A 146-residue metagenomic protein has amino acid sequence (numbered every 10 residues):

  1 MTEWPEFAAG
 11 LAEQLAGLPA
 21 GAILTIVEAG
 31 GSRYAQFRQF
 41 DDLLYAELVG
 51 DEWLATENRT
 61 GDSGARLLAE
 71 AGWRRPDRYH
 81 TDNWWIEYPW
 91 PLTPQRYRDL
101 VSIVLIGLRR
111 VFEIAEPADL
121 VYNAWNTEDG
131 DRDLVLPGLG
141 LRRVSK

Functional and structural regions predicted by a protein language model:
M1-L48: Long, contiguous N-terminal structural blocks used for assembly/anchoring
M1-W4, R75-K146: Acidic, proline/glycine-rich low-complexity IDRs
E6, G10, S63-L67, D99: Exposed alpha-helical structural elements
L11-L15, P19, L68, G72 (+1 more regions): Hydrophobic, Leu/Ile/Phe/Ala-enriched alpha-helical segments that form helix-helix packing faces
E28-Q95, A124-W125, V144-K146: Intrinsically disordered, low-complexity regulatory segments enriched in Ser/Thr/Pro and charged residues
